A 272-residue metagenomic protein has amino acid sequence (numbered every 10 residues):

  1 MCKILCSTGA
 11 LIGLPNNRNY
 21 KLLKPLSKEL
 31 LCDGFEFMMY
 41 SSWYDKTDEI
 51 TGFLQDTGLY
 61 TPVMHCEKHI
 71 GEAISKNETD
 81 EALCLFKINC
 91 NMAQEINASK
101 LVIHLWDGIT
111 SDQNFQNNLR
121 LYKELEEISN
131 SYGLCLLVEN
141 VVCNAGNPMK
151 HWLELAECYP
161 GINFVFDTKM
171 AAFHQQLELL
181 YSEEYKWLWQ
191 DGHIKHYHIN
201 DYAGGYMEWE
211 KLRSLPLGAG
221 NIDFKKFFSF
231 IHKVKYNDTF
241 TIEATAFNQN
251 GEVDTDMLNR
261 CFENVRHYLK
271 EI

Functional and structural regions predicted by a protein language model:
M1-I88, Q94, N130, N163 (+1 more regions): N-terminal pre-domain/capping segments
M1-T8, N17-K28, N97, E124 (+4 more regions): Histidine-acidic metal/acid-base catalytic patches
G9, H65-H69, I103-D107, D201 (+1 more regions): Short loop/turn segments at strand-loop or loop-helix junctions that form parts of catalytic or ligand-binding pockets
L11-R18, E36-E49, I70-D80, G108-Q113 (+4 more regions): Acidic-and-aromatic substrate-binding clefts and catalytic sites of carbohydrate-active enzymes
D33, Y60, S99, C135 (+1 more regions): Residue-level detector of anion-binding/catalytic polar loops
E36, V63, V102, L137 (+3 more regions): Conserved beta-strand positions in the central sheet of alpha/beta enzyme cores
S75-F164, N264: Active-site acidic/histidine proton-transfer and metal-coordination neighborhood in alpha/beta enzyme cores
